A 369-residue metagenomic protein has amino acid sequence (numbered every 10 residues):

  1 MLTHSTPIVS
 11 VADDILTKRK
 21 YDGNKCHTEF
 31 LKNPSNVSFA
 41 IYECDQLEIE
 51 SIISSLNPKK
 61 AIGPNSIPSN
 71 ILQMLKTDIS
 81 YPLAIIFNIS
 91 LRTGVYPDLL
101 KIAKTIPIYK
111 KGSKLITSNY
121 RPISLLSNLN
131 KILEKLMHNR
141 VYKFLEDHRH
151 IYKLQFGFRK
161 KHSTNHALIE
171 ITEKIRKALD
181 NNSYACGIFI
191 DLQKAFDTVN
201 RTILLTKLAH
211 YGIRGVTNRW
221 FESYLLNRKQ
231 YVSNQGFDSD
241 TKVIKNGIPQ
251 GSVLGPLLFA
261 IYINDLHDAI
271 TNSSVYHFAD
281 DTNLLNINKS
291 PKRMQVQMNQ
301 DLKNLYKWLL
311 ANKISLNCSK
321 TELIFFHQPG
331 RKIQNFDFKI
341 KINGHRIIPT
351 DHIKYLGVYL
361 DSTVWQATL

Functional and structural regions predicted by a protein language model:
M1-N119, S124, N128-I132, R346-P349 (+2 more regions): Surface-exposed loop/turn segments and immediately adjacent short secondary-structure elements within folded domains
S38-C44, K59-I62, I71-T77, L91-L99 (+9 more regions): Conserved, non-catalytic sequence blocks in retroelement Pol enzymes and Pol-derived host proteins
K59-I67, T105, I116-L125, H166-T206: Conserved catalytic palm subdomain of right-hand nucleotidyl-transferase polymerases, strongest for RNA-directed enzymes
G63, I102-T105, R121, Q155 (+7 more regions): Catalytic palm active-site di-aspartate
M137-Q155, P256-N286: Active-site palm subdomain of RNA-directed nucleic acid polymerases
L192-H277: Conserved polymerase palm-domain catalytic core
A195-Y211, N283-K307, Q328: Catalytic palm subdomain of template-directed nucleic-acid polymerases, centered on the conserved carboxylate motif
G236, Q300, S315-D351: Short, conserved micro-motifs composed of acidic
